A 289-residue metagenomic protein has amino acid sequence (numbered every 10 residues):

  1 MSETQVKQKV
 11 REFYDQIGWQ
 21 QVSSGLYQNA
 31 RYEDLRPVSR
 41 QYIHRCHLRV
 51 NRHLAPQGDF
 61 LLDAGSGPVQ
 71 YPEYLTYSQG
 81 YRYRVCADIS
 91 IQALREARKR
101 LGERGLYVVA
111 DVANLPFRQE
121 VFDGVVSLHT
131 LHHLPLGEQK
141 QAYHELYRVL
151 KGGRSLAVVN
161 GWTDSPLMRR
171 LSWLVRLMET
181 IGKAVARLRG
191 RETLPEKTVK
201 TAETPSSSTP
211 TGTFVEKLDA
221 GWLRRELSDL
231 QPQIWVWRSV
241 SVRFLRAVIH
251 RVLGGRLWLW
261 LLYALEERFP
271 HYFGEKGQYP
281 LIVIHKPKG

Functional and structural regions predicted by a protein language model:
M1-A55, Q70-Y74: Conserved class I S-adenosyl-L-methionine
L62, G67-N114: Class I SAM-dependent methyltransferase SAM/SAH-binding core
V126: A conserved beta-strand element that flanks and buttresses the S-adenosyl-L-methionine
H129-T130: Short catalytic micro-motifs in class I SAM-dependent methyltransferases
K140-G152: A short glycine-rich, Lys/Arg-flanked "PGG" loop and its adjoining helix->strand segment in the class I
A157-R187: Conserved class I S-adenosyl-L-methionine
A202-P205, G221, R225, P232-G289: A C-terminal cap/extension of S-adenosyl-L-methionine-dependent methyltransferases that defines the acceptor-substrate
P205-G221: Acceptor-substrate binding/catalytic loop of class I
